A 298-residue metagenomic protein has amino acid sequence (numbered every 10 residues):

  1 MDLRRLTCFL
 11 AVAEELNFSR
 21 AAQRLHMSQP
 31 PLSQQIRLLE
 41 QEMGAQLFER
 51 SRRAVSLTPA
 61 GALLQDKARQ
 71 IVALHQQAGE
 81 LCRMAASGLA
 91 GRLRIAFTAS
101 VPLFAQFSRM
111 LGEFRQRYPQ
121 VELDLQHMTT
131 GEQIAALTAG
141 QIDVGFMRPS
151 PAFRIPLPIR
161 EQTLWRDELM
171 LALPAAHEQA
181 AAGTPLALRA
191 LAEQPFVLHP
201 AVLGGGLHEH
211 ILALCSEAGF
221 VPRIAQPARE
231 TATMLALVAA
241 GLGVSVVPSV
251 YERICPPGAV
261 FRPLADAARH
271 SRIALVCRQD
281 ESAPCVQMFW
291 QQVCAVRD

Functional and structural regions predicted by a protein language model:
M1-Q35, L64: N-terminal short secondary-structure element
Q29-P30, E80, A86-Y118, E122-A135 (+1 more regions): N-terminal winged-helix
E40-P59: A short LG(V/I)-centered, amphipathic sequence patch enriched for acidic residue(s) preceding the LG motif
A85, R109-E113, T130-P174, A182 (+2 more regions): Short beta-strand-centered segments that line the small-molecule binding cleft or hinge of alpha/beta clamshell
A105, R148, P185-L186, Q194-A218 (+2 more regions): Secondary-structure junction motif
T129-E132, A136-I142, R148, V202-V260: Hydrophobic hinge/microswitch elements
R160-A201, H270-D280, C294: Hydrophobic/proline-rich hinge and linker segments of small-molecule sensing/allosteric domains, predominantly
A259-D298: A late-sequence structural motif
